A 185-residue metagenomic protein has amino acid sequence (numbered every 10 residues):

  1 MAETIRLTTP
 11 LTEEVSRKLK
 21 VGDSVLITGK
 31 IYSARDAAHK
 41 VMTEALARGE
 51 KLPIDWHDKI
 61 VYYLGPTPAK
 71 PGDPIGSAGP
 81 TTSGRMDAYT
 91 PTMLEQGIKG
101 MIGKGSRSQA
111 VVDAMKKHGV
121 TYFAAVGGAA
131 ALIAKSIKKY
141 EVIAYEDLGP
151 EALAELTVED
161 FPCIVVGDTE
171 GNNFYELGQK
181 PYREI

Functional and structural regions predicted by a protein language model:
A2-L11: Short, structured beta-strand/loop micro-motifs enriched in basic residues and often containing a Trp
T12, Y32, T67-A69, E170-N172: Short, glycine-/Ser/Thr-/acidic-enriched flexible segments
S33-F161: Feature captures the catalytic cores and cofactor-binding loops of soluble hydro-lyases/lyases that act on carboxylate
T90, I164-I185: Active-site/ligand-binding-proximal alpha/beta "capping" segment
